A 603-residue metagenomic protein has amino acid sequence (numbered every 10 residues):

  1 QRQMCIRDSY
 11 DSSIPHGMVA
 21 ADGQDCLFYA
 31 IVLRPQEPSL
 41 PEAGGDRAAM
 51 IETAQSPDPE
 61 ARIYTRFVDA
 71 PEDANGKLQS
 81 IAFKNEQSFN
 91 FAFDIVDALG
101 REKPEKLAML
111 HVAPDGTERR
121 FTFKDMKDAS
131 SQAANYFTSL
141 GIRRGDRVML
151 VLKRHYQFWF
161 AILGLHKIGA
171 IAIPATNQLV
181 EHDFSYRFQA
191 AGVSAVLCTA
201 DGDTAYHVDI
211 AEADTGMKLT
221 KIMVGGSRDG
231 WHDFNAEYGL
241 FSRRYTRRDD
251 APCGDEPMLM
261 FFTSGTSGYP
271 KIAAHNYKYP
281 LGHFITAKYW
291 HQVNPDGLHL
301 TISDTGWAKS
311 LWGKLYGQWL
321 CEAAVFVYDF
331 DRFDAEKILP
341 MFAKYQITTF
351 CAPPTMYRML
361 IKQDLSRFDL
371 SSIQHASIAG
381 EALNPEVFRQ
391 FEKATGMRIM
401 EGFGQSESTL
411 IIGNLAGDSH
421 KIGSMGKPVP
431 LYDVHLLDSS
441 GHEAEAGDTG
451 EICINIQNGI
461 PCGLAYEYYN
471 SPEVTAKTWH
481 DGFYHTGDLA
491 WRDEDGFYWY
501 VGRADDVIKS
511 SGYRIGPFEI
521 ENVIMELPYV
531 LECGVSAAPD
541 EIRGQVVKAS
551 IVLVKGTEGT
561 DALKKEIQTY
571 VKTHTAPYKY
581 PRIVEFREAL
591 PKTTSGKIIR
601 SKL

Functional and structural regions predicted by a protein language model:
Q1-I6: Short, small-residue-biased leader/transition segments that mark boundaries at the very start of proteins
R47-E60, S139, L163, K167-A236 (+2 more regions): Structural core segment of the AMP-binding/adenylate-forming
M50, P104-L107, G226-G230, G239-F262 (+2 more regions): Conserved pre-ATP/AMP-binding loop-to-beta segment of ANL
R119-K124, D250, M258-G282: Conserved AMP-binding A3 loop
L179, V196-D201, F350, V474 (+3 more regions): AMP-binding/adenylate-forming catalytic core of the ANL superfamily
L281-L298, T305-T348, Q363: Conserved AMP-binding/adenylation subdomain of ANL enzymes
L320, I347-A352, I361-K421, D433: Gly/Ser/Thr-rich phosphate-binding loop
L431, H442-K477, I515: Conserved ATP/PPi-binding loop(s) of AMP-dependent carboxylate-activating enzymes
